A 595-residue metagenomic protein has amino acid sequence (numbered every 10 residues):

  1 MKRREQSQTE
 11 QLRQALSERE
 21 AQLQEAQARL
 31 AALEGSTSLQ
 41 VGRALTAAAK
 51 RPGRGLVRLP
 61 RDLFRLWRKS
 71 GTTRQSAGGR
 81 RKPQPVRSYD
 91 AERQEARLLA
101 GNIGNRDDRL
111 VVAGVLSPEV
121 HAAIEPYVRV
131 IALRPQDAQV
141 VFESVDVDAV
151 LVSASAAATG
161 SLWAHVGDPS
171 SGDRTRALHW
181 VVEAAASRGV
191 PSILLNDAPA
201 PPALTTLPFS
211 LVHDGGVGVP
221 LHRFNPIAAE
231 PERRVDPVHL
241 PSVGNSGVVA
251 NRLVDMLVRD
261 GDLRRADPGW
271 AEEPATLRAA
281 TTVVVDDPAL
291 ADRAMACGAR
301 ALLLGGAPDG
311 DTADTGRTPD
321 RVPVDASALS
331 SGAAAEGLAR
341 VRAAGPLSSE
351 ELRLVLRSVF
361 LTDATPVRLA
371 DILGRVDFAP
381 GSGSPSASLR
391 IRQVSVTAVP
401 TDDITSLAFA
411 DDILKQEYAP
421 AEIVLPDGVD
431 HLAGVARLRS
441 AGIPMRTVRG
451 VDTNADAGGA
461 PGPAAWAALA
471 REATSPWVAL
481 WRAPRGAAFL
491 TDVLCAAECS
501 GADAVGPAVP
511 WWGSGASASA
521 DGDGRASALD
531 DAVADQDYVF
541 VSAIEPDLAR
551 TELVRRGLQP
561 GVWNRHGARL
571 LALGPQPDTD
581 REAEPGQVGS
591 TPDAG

Functional and structural regions predicted by a protein language model:
M1-D90: Boundary detector for helix-to-coil junctions that initiate low-complexity/charged tails
Q84-V141, H213-C297, A307-P308, A313: Nucleotide-sugar donor-binding catalytic core of glycosyltransferases
R176-G261, E336, R340-A344, L352 (+3 more regions): Catalytic core of nucleotide-activated saccharide and alditol-phosphate transferases
T205, L257-D260, R264-T362, P366 (+1 more regions): Catalytic binding pocket for nucleotide-activated donors in carbohydrate/polymer assembly enzymes
E272-P274, G345, E351-L354, A528 (+1 more regions): C-terminal catalytic/acceptor-binding lobe
D411-P420: Short, acidic, metal-binding catalytic loop of nucleotide-sugar glycosyltransferases
A467-L490: Short beta-strand-to-loop acidic/aromatic patch adjacent to the donor-nucleotide binding site
A487-V562: Conserved catalytic core of nucleotide-sugar-dependent glycosyltransferases
